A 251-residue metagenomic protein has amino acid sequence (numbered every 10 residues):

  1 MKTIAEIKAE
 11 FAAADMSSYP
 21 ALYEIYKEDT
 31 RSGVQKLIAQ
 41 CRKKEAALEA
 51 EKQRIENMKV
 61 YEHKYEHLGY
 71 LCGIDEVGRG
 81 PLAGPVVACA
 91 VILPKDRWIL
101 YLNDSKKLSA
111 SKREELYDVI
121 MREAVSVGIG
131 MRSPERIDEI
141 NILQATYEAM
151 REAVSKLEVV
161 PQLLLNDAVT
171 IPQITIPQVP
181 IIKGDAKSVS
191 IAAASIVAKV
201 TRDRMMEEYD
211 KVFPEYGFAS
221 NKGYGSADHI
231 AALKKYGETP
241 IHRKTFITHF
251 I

Functional and structural regions predicted by a protein language model:
M1-C72, R79-I251: RNase H-like, Mg2+-dependent phosphodiesterase core, and more generally RNA phosphate-backbone-engaging helix-loop
